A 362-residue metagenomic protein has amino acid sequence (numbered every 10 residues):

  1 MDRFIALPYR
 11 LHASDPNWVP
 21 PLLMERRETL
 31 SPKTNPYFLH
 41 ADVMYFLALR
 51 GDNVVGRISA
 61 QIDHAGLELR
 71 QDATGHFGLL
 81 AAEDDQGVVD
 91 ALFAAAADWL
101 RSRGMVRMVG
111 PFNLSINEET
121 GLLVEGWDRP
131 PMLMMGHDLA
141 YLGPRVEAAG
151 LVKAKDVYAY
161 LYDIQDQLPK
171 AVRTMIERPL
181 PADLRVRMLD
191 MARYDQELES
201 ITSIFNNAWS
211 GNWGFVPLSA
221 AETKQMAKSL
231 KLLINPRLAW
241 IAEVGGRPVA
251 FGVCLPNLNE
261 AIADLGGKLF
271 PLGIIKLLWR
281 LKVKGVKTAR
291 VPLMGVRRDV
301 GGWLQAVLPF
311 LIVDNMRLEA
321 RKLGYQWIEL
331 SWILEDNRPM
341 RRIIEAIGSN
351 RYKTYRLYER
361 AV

Functional and structural regions predicted by a protein language model:
P8-G51, I58-L69, M188-V296: A conserved beta-strand-loop-helix scaffold within acyl/acetyltransferase catalytic domains
G51, Q61-A65, L80-A82, N113-S115 (+4 more regions): An acidic- and aromatic-residue-enriched active-site/binding cleft used to recognize and process polar
E68-G150, L265-I347: Acyl-donor binding region in acyl/amide transferases
V109, L161, I241-E243, V253 (+1 more regions): Short beta-strand segments
G136-G214, L238: Acyltransferase donor/substrate-recognition loop-hinge adjacent to the catalytic core
A346-L357, A361: A structural motif corresponding to the C-terminal lobe/cap of the Radical SAM core domain
